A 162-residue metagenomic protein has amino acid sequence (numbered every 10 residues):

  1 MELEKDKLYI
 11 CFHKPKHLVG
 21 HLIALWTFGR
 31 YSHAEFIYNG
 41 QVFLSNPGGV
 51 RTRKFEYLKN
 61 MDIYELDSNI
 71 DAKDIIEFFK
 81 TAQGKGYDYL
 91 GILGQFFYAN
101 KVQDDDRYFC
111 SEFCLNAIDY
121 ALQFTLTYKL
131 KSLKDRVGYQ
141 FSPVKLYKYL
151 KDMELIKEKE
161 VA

Functional and structural regions predicted by a protein language model:
M1-H13: Extended, non-globular alpha-helical segments
I10-N69, G94-V102: Glycine-rich catalytic cores of cysteine/serine-nucleophile enzymes that process amide/ester linkages in cell-envelope
L18-H21, D74-F78, K145: Exposed alpha-helical structural elements
T52-L58, L90, L126-L130: Aromatic- and Lys/Arg-enriched surface recognition patch
N69-L93: A structural motif
F97-A162: Activation targets extended, charge/polar-rich intrinsically disordered C-terminal tails
